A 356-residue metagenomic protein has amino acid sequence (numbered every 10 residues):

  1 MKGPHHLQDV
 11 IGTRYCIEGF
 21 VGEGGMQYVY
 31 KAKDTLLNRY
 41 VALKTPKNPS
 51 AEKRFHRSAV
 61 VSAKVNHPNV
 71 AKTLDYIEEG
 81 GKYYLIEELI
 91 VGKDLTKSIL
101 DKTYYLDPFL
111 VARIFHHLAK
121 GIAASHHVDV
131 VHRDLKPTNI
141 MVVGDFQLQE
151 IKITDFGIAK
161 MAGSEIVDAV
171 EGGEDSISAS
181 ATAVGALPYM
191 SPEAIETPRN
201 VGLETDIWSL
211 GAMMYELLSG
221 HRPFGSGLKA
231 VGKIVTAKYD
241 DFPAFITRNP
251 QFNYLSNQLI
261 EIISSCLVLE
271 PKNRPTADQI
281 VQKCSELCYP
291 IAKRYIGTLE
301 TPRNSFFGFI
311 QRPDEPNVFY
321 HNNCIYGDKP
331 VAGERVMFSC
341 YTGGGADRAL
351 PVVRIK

Functional and structural regions predicted by a protein language model:
E18-G24, V29: Protein kinase glycine-rich loop
K47-K64: AlphaC helix of the eukaryotic protein kinase fold
D75-Y76: A short, aromatic-enriched beta-strand patch in the conserved N-lobe beta-sheet of the protein kinase catalytic domain
G80-D94: Conserved short submotifs of the Hanks-type protein kinase catalytic core that shape the nucleotide-binding pocket
I114-F115: Activation segment signature within eukaryotic-like protein kinase domains
A119-V130: Protein kinase catalytic-loop region centered on the HRD/HxD motif
E193-E204: Conserved end of the kinase activation segment
